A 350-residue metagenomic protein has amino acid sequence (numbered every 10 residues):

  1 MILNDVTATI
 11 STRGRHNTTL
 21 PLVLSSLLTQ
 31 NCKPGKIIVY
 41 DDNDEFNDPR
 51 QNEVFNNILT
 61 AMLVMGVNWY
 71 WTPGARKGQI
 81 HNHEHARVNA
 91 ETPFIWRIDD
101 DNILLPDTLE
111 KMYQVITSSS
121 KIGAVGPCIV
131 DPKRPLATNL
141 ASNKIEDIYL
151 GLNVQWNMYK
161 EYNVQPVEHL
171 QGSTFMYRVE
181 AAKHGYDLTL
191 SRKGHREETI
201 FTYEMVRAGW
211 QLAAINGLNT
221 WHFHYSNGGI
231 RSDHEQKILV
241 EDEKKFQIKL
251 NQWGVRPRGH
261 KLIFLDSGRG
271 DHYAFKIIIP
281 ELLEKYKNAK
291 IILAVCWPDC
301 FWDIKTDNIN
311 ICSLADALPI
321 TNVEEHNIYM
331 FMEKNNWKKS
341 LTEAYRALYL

Functional and structural regions predicted by a protein language model:
S25-P34: Short, acidic, metal-binding catalytic loop of nucleotide-sugar glycosyltransferases
P73-A90: Glycine-rich, basic loop-to-helix element that forms the pyrophosphate-binding segment of sugar-nucleotide handling
P93-D101: Short beta-strand-to-loop acidic/aromatic patch adjacent to the donor-nucleotide binding site
T108-N143: Conserved donor NDP-sugar-binding/catalytic core segment of glycosyltransferases
N157-Y177: A recurrent flexible, glycine/aromatic-enriched loop bordering the glycosyltransferase active site that acts as
H169-G172, K183-W221: Donor nucleotide-sugar recognition loop
A214-H234: Active-site donor/metal-binding and catalytic loop motifs of nucleotide-sugar-dependent glycosylation enzymes
V255-L350: Catalytic machinery of carbohydrate-active enzymes, primarily nucleotide-sugar-dependent glycosyltransferases
